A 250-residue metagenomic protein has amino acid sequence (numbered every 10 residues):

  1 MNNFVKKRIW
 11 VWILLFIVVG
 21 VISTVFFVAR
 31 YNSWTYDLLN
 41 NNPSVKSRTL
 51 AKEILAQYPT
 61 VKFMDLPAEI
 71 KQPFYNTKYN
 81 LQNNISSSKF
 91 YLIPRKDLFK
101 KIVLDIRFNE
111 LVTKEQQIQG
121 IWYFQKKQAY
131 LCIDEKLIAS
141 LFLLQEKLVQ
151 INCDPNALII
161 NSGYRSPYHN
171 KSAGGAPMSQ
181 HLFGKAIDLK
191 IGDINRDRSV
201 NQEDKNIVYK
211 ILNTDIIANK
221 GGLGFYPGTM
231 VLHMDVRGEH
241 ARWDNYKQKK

Functional and structural regions predicted by a protein language model:
N2-V19: N-terminal Sec-pathway targeting helices
L14-I17, T24-V28: Long, low-complexity, highly charged intrinsically disordered regions that are enriched for acidic
V25-L141, K147-V149, G238-K250: Extracytoplasmic cell-surface/polysaccharide-interacting catalytic and binding patches
A29-Y36, M178-K250: Catalytic cores and adjacent binding grooves of peptidoglycan-active enzymes
L131-I133, L158-Y164, D197, E203-Y209: N-terminal start-of-chain detector that recognizes signal peptides and the immediate post-cleavage beginning
A139-L144, I207-I211: Long, highly charged amphipathic alpha-helices
F142-G174: Extended, low-complexity, intrinsically disordered C-terminal regulatory tails of eukaryotic serine/threonine kinases
